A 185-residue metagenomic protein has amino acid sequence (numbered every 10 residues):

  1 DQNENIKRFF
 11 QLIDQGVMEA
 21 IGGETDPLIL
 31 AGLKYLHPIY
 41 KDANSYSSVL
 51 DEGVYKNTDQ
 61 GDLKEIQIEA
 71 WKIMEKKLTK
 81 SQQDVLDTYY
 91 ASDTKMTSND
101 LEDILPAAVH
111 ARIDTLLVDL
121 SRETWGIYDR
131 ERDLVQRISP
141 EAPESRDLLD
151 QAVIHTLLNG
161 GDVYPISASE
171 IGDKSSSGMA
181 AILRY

Functional and structural regions predicted by a protein language model:
D1-Y185: Terminal alpha-helical anchor/extension segments at protein ends
